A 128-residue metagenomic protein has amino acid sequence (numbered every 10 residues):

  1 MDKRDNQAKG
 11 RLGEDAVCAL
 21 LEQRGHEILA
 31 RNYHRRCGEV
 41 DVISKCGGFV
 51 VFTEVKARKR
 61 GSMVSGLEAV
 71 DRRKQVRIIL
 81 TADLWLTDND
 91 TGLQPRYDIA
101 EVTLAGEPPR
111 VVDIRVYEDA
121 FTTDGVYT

Functional and structural regions predicted by a protein language model:
M1-D2, R58-S62, E118: Short glycine/proline- and charge-enriched loop/turn segments that cap or connect secondary-structure elements
M1-R31: Acidic-basic catalytic patches of nuclease active cores, encompassing PD-(D/E)XK and other metal-cofactor nuclease
L21, V40-G61, V70, I78: Conserved catalytic cores of phosphodiester-cleaving nucleases, focusing on short active-site segments
E27, V50, Q94: Hydrophobic "anchor" residues on beta-strands that sit immediately upstream of conserved functional sites
Y33-H34, I99: Residue-level "edge-of-site" marker
R36-G38: Short acidic/glycine-enriched loop/turn segments that link adjacent beta-strands
A57-A105: Catalytic cores of nucleic-acid endonucleases
D88-T128: Domain-level recognition of nuclease-like catalytic cores that cleave nucleotide substrates
